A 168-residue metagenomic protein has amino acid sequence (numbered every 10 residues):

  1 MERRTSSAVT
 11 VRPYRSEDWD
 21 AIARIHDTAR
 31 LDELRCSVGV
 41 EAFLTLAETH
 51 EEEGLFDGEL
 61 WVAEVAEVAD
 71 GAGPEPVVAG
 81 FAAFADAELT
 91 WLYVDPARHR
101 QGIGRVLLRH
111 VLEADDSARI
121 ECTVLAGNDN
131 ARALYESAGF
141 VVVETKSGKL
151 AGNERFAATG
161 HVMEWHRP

Functional and structural regions predicted by a protein language model:
M1-E17, H161, W165-P168: Conserved N-terminal entry element of GNAT/NAT acetyltransferase domains
W19, A23-E51: Conserved GNAT-fold acetyl-CoA-binding loop/helix
H50-V65, E88: A short helix-loop-beta-strand connector motif used in the catalytic cores of GNAT acetyltransferases and, in some
V62, G73-Y93: Conserved beta-strand in the GNAT
L89-H99, V124-L125: A short, internal acetyl-CoA/4′-phosphopantetheine-binding micro-motif in the GNAT/acyltransferase core
R98, G102-H110: Conserved acetyl-CoA pyrophosphate-binding loop and the N-cap/start of the following alpha-helix in GNAT-like
D115-G127: Conserved GNAT acetyl-CoA-binding A-motif
E121-V124, V141-H161: Conserved catalytic-core motifs of GNAT/GCN5-like acyltransferases
